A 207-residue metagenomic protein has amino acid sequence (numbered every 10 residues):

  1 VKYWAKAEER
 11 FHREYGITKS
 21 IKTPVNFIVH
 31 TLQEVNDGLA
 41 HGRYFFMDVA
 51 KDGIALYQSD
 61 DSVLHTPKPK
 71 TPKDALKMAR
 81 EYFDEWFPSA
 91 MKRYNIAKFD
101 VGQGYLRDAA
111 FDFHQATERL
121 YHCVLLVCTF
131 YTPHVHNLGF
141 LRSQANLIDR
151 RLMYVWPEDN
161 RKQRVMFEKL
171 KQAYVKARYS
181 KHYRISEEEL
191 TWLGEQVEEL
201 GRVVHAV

Functional and structural regions predicted by a protein language model:
V1-A40: Metal-dependent nucleotidyltransferase catalytic core
V29-L64: Long, contiguous interaction/recruitment modules in multidomain scaffold/adaptor proteins
H41, F46-M47, D61-S62, P69 (+4 more regions): Long, charged low-complexity segments
Y94, V101-G102: Hydrophobic/aromatic side-chain positions at a characteristic register within alpha-helices of tetratricopeptide repeats
A109-Y131: Hydrophobic alpha-helical packing segments in soluble, helical-rich domains
